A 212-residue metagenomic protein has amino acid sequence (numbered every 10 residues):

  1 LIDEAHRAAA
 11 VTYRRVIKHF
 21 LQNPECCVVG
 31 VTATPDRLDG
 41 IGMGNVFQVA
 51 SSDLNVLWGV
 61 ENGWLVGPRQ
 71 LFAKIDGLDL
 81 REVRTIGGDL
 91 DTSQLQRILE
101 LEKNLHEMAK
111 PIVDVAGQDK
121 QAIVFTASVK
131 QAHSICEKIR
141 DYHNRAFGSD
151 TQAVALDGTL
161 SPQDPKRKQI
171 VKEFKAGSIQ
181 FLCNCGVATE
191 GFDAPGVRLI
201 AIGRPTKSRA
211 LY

Functional and structural regions predicted by a protein language model:
L1, Q180-P205, L211-Y212: A short beta-strand element within the Helicase C-terminal
H6-Q70: Post-DEXD/H (motif II) to motif III coupling segment of the RecA-like Helicase ATP-binding lobe
H6-R7, A33-L38, W58-E61, K74-D79 (+4 more regions): Conserved nucleotide-binding/hydrolysis micro-motifs of P-loop NTPases
T12, L38, S134-K138, E190 (+1 more regions): Phosphate- and divalent-cation-binding pockets in alpha/beta enzyme and binding domains that engage nucleotide-derived
N23-C27, V49, L65-P68, G148-Q152 (+2 more regions): Short glycine-/polar-rich loops that comprise or flank the Walker A/P-loop and associated switch/sensor motifs
E25, D119, S178-I179: Short, high-confidence coil segments that cap the C-terminus of an alpha-helix and link into the following beta-strand
A50-A127: Conserved interdomain linker/interface between the two RecA-like ATPase lobes of SF2 helicase motors
I123, H133-I139, H143-T189: Conserved helicase ATPase core of P-loop NTP-dependent helicases/translocases
